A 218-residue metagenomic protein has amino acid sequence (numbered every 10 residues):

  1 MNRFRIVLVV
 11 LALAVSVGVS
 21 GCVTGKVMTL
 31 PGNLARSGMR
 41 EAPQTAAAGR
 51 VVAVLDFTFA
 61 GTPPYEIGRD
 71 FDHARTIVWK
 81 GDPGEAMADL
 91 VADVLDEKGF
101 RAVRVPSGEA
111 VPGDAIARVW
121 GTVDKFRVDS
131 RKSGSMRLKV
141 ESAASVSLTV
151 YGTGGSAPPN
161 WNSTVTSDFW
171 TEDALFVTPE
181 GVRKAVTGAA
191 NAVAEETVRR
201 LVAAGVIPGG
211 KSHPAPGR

Functional and structural regions predicted by a protein language model:
M1-V9: Bacterial N-terminal signal peptides that target proteins for export
V9-S20: Bacterial N-terminal signal peptides
C22-A92, V198-R218: A structural "domain/chain start" motif
V23-P31, V105-N160, E172: Surface-exposed short loop/turn segments
L55-T62, T122-D129, V165-D168: Generic short beta-strand segments
H73-D82, Y151-I207: Short secondary-structure boundary motifs at beta->alpha junctions and helix caps
L90-R101, F126, A192, E196 (+1 more regions): Structured segments of extracytoplasmic/periplasmic soluble domains in secreted or envelope-associated proteins
R101-G108, G205-G209: Surface-exposed patches in mature extracellular/periplasmic domains of secreted proteins
